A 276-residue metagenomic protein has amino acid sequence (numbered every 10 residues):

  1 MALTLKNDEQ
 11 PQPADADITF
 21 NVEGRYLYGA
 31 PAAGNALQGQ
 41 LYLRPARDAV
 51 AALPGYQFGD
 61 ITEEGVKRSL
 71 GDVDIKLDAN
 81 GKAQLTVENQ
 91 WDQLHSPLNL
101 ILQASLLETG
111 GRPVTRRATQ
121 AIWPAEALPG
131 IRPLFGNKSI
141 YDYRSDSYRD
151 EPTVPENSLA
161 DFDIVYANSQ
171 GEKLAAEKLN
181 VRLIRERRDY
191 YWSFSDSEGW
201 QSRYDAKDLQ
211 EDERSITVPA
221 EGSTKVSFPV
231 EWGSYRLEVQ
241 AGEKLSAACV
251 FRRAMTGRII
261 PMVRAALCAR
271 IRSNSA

Functional and structural regions predicted by a protein language model:
M1-A276: A structural signal for beta-strand and strand-to-loop patches characteristic of beta-rich domains
